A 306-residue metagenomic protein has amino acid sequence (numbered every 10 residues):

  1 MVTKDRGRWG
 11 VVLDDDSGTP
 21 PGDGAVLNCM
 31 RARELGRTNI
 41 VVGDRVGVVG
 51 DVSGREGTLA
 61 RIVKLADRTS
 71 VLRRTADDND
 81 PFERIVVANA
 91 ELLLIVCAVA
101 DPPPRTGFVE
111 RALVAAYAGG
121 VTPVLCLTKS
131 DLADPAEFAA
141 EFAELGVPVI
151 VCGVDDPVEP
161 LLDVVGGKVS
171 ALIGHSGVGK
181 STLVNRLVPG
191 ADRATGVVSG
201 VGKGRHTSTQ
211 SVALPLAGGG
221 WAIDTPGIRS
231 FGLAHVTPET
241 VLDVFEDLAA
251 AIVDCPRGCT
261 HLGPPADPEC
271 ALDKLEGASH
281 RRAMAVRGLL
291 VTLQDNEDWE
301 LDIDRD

Functional and structural regions predicted by a protein language model:
M1-G7: Structural detector for short beta-strands of small beta-barrel domains
G7, R37-G54, T58, K64-V86 (+5 more regions): Helix-rich effector regions associated with P-loop NTPase G domains
G10-D15, N28-M30: Short, acidic/hydrophobic/Gly-rich beta-strand patch recurrent on exposed beta strands that often constitutes part
P21-I40: Beta-strand/loop nucleic-acid-binding surfaces
F82-L92, V96-I150: Phosphate-binding glycine-rich loops and their immediate beta-loop-alpha structural context
K129-V178: Canonical P-loop GTPase G-domain recognition
S176, S181-T182, R186: Walker A/P-loop
